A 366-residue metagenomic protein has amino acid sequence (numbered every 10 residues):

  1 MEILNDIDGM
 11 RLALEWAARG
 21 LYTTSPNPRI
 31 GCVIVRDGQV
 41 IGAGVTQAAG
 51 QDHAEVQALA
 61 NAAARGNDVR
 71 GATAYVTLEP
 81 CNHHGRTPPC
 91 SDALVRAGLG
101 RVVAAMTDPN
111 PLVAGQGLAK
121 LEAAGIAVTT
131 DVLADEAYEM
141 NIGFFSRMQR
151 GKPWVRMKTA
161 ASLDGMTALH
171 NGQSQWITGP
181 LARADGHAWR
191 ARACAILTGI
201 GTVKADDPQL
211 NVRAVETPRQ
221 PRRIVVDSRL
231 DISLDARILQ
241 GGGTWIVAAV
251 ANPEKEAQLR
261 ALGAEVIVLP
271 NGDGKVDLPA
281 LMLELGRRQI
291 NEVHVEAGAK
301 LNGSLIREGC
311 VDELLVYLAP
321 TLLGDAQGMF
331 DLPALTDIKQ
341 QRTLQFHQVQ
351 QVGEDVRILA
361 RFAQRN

Functional and structural regions predicted by a protein language model:
M1, N61, I142-F145, L210: A short, compositionally biased domain-edge/stem linker segment
E2-P28, A43, R86, W154-V155 (+1 more regions): Enzymes that bind and transform nitrogen-containing heteroaromatic metabolites
T23-P26, L118, V132-A160: Proteins enriched for Cys/Gly/acidic motifs involved in redox and nucleic-acid/cofactor modification
G31: Helix-turn-helix
I34, Q39-E136, R222, Q240 (+2 more regions): Zn2+-dependent cytidine deaminase-like catalytic core
R36, Q149-R150, R361-A363: Active-site beta-strand termini and strand-to-loop segments that position acidic
D92, N110-A114, T130-L133, M148-K152 (+2 more regions): Short capping loops/turns at secondary-structure boundaries
